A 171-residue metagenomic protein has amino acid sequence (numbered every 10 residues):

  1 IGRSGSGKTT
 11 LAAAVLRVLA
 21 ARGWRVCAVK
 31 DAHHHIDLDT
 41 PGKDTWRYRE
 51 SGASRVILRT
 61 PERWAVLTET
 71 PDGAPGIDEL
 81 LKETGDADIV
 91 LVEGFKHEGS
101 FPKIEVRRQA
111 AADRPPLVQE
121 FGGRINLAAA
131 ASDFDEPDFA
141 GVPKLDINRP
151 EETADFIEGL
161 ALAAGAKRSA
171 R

Functional and structural regions predicted by a protein language model:
R3: P-loop (Walker A) phosphate-binding loop of NTP-binding proteins
K8: Conserved lysine of the Walker
A14-P75: N-terminal phosphate/diphosphate-binding loop that engages ATP/GTP or pyrophosphate donors across diverse enzyme folds
R17-L19, R63, A74, E83-T84 (+2 more regions): P-loop NTP-binding site
G52, G85-D86, R124: Short loop/turn elements that form and flank the Walker-type P-loop nucleotide-binding site in RecA-like NTPase cores
T68-E98: Phosphate-binding/switch loop-helix module in NTP-utilizing enzymes
I89-K167: Phosphate/Mg2+-binding loops and adjacent switch elements in nucleotide/diphosphate-handling enzyme cores
